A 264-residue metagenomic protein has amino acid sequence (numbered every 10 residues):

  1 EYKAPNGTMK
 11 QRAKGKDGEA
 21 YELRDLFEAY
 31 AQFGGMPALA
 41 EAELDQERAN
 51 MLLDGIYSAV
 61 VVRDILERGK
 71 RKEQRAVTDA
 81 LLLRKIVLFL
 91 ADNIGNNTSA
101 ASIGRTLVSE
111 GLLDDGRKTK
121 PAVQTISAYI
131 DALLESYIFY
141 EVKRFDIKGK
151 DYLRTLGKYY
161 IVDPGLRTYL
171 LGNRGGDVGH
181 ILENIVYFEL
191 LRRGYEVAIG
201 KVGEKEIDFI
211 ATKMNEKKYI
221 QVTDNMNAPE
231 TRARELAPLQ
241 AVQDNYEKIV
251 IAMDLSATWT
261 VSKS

Functional and structural regions predicted by a protein language model:
K3-V60: Amphipathic alpha-helical "lid/sensor" segments that cap RecA-like P-loop NTPase cores
E19, E28, K150-D151, Q240: Short secondary-structure boundary/capping segments
L23, I126, E183, R232-E235: Amphipathic coiled-coil/heptad-repeat helices and related helical stalk/stem segments that mediate oligomerization
A29, A132, E189-L190, P238-A241: Alpha-helical scaffold elements within enzyme catalytic domains, especially in hydrolases
A40-E216: Accessory nucleic acid-recognition modules appended to NTPase machines
Y160, I220, I249-I251: Hydrophobic/aromatic beta-strand patches that form the interior of the parallel beta-sheet core in alpha/beta enzyme
G200, D224-K263: Catalytic cores of nucleic-acid endonucleases
N215-N227: Active-site ExK catalytic segment of metal-dependent nucleases
